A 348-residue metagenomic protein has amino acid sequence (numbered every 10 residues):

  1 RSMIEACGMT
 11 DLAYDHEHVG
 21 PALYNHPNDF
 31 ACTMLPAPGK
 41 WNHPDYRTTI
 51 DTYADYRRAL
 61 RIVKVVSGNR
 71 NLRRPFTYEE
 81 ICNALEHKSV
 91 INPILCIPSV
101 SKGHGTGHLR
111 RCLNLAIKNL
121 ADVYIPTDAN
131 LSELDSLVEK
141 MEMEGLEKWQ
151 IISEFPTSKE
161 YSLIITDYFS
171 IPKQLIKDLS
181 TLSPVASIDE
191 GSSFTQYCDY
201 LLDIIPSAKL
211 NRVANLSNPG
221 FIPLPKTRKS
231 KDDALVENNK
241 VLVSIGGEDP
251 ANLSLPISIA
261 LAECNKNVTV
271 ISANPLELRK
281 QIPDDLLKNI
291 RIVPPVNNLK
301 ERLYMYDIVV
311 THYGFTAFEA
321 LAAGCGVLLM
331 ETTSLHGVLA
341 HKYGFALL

Functional and structural regions predicted by a protein language model:
R1-R47, R57-G68: Conserved core of the sugar-phosphate nucleotidyltransferase
T77-E79, Y197-N252, A273-N274, L278: A nucleotide-sugar donor-handling region in carbohydrate enzymes
C96-K118, T127-N215: Active-site and donor-binding regions of nucleotide-sugar-utilizing enzymes
L113, L303, L321-A322: Short alpha-helix at the nucleotide-sugar/activated-sugar donor binding site of glycosyltransferases and closely
D122-N130, T269-N274: Short internal beta-strands
N239-Y306: Donor-nucleotide binding loops and adjacent catalytic segments primarily of GT-B fold Leloir glycosyltransferases
Y304-F315, C325-G326: Acidic donor-binding loop of glycosyltransferase active sites
A317-L348: Catalytic binding pocket for nucleotide-activated donors in carbohydrate/polymer assembly enzymes
